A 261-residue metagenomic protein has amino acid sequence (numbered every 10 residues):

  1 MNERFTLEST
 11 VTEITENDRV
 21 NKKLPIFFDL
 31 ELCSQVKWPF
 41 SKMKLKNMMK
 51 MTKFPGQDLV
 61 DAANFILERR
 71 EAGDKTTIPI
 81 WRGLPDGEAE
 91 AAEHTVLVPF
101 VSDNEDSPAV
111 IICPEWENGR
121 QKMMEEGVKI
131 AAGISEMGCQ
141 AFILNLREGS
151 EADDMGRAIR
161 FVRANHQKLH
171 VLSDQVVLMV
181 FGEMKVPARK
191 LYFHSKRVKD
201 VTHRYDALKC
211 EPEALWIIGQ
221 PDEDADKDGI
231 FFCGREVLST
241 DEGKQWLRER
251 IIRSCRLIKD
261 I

Functional and structural regions predicted by a protein language model:
M1-E93, D260: N-terminal targeting or regulatory segments adjacent to alpha/beta-hydrolase or S9 domains
E90-T95, V101-V110, D224-D226: Proline/glycine-enriched tight loop/beta-turn segments at coil->beta junctions that connect or precede beta-strands
E105, W116-K122, A141, F161: Serine-hydrolase catalytic-loop signature spanning alpha/beta hydrolases and amidase-signature enzymes
S107-W116, F231: Short beta-strand element of the alpha/beta-hydrolase
M123-F142: Short amphipathic alpha-helix adjacent to the substrate-entry channel of hydrolases
R157-D226: Primarily recognizes the serine-hydrolase "nucleophile elbow" in alpha/beta-hydrolase and SGNH/GDSL folds
W216, K227-E236, Q245: Catalytic His-Asp charge-relay segment
L238-I261: Catalytic active-site module of serine/aspartate enzymes centered on a nucleophile-bearing elbow/loop
